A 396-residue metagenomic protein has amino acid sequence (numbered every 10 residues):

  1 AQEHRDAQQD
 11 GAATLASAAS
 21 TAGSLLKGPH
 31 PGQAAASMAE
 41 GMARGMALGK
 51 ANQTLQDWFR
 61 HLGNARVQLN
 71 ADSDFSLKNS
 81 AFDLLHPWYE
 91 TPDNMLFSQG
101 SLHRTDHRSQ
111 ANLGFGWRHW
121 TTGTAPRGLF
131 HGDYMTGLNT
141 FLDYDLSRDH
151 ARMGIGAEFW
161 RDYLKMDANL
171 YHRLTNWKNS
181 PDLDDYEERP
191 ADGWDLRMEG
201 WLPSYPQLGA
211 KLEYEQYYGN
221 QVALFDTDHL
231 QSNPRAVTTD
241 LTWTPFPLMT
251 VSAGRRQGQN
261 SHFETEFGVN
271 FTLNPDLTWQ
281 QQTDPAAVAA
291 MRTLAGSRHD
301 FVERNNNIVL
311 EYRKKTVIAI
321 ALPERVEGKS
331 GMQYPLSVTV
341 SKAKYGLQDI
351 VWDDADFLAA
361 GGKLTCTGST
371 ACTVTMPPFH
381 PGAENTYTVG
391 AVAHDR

Functional and structural regions predicted by a protein language model:
E3-H61, V67, L174-L230, A236-T238 (+1 more regions): Flexible, glycine-rich linker and terminal segments associated with outer-membrane beta-barrel/transport systems
H4-D145: Outer membrane beta-barrel translocator domains of Type V secretion systems
L62, Y89-F97, W120-L138, Y163-A168 (+3 more regions): Repeated loop/turn-to-beta-strand initiation elements of outer-membrane beta-barrel proteins
A71-F75, W88, L102-R108, W117-H119 (+6 more regions): Transmembrane beta-strands of outer-membrane beta-barrel pores
S76-F82, H107-L113, Y134, D149-M153 (+4 more regions): Residues that define the transmembrane beta-barrel architecture of outer-membrane proteins
F82-H86, L113-H119, I155-R161, L196-G200 (+2 more regions): Residues on the lipid-exposed face of transmembrane beta-strands in outer-membrane beta-barrel proteins
D354-V374, G382: Low-complexity "stalk/linker" and mucin-like segments enriched in Ser/Thr/Pro/Ala/Gly
V389-A391: Hydrophobic/tyrosine-rich beta-strand signature of extracellular beta-sandwich/beta-rich modules, prominently
